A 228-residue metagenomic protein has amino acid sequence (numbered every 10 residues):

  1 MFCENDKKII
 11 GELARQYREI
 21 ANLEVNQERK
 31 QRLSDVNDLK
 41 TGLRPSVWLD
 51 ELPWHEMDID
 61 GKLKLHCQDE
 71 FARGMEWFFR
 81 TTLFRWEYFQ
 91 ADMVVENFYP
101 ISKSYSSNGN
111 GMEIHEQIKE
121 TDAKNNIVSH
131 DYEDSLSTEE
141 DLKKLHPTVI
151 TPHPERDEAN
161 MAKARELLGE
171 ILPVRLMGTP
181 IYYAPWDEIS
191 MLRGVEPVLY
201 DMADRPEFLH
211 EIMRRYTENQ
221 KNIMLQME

Functional and structural regions predicted by a protein language model:
M1-E228: Catalytic cores of TIM-barrel enzymes
